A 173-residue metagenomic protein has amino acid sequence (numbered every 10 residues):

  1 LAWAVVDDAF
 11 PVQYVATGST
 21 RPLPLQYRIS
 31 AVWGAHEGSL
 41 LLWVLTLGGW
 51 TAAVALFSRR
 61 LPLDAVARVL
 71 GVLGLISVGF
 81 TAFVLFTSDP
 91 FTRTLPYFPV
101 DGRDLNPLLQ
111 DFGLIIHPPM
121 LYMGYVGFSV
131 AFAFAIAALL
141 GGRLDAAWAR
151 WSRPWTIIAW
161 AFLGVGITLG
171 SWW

Functional and structural regions predicted by a protein language model:
L1-W173: Polytopic transmembrane helical bundles with strong interfacial aromatic enrichment
